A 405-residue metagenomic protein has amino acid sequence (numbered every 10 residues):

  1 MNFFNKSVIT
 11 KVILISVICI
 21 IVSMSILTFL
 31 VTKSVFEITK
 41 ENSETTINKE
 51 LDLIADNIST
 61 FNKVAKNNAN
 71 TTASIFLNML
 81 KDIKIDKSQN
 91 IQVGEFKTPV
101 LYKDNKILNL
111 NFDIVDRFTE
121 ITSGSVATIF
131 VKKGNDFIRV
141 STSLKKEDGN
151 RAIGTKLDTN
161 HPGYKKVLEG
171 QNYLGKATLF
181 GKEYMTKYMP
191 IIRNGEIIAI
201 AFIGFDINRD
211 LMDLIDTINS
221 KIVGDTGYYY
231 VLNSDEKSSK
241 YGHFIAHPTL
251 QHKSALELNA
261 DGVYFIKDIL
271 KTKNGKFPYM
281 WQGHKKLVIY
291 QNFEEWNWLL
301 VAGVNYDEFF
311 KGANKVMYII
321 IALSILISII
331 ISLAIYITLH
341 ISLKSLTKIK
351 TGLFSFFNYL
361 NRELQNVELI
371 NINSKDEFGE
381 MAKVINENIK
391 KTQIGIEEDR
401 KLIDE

Functional and structural regions predicted by a protein language model:
N2-S23, L27-N57, F61, Y306-E405: HAMP domain helices
V8-V100, A127, K176-K187, I191 (+1 more regions): Juxtamembrane extracytoplasmic/periplasmic/luminal helical "stalk" adjacent to the first N-terminal
N48, K66, N70, L108-T119 (+2 more regions): Short amphipathic alpha-helical segments
I85-E169, A177-L179, E236-D261: Extracellular/periplasmic ligand-sensing ectodomains of membrane signal-transduction proteins
D113-I121, T217-K221, D268, Y336: Amphipathic alpha-helical regulatory segments at dimerization interfaces that relay allosteric signals between sensory
T128-F137, T159-R193, N219-D235, A260-E295: Membrane-proximal, non-catalytic sensory/regulatory domains of signal-transducing membrane proteins
M189, E196-N208, L287-G312: Short, hydrophobic beta-strand elements of compact beta-sandwich sensory domains
